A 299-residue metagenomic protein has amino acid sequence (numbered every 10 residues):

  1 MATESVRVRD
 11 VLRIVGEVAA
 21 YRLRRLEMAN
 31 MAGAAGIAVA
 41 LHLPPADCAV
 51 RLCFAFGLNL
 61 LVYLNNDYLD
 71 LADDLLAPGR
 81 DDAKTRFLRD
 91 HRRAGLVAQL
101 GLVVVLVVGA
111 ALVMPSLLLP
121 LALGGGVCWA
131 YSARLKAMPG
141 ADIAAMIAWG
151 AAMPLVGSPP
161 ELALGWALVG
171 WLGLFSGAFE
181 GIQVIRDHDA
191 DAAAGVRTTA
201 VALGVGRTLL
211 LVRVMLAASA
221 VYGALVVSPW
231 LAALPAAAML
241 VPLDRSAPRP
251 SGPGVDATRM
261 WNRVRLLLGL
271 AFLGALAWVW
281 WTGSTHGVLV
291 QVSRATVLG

Functional and structural regions predicted by a protein language model:
D10-R13, A83-L164, D244-S246: Intramembrane alpha-helical segments
L12, L225, W230-G299: Extended hydrophobic alpha-helices typical of membrane-associated regions
A29-I37, I143-P160, A200-V205, R259-V279: Small-residue-rich segments of transmembrane alpha-helices in multi-pass membrane proteins, especially helix faces
A32-Y68, L117-W129, L164-I182: Membrane-embedded alpha-helical segments that form the functional core of polytopic membrane enzymes, especially those
A38-A46, I143-A192, G206-S219: Functional transmembrane core segments of multi-pass inner-membrane proteins
A55-D82, S176-T199: Acidic (Asp/Glu-rich) catalytic motifs at the cytosolic membrane interface
Y63, D67-Y68, A72, G126-P139 (+2 more regions): C-terminal ends of transmembrane helices
L71-S116, V196-S228: Multi-pass membrane catalytic core of lipid/isoprenoid biosynthesis enzymes
